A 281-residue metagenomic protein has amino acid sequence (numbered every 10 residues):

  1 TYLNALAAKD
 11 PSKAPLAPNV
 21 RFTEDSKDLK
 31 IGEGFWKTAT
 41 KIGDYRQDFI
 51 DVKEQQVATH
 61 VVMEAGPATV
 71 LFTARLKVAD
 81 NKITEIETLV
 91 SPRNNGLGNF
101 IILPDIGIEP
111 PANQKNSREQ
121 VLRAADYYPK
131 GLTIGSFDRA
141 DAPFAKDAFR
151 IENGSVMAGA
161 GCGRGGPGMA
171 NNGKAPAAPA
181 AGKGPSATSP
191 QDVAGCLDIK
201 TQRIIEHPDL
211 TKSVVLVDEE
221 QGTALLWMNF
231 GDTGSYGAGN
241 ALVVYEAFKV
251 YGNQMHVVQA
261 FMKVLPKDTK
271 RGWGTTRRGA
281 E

Functional and structural regions predicted by a protein language model:
T1-E281: C-terminal and inter-domain tail/linker signature
